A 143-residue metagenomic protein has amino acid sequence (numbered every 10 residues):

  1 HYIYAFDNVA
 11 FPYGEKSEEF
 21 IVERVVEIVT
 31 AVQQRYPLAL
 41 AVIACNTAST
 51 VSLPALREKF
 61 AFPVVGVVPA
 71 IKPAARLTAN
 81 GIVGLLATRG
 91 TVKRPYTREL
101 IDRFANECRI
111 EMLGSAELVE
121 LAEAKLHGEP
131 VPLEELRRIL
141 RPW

Functional and structural regions predicted by a protein language model:
H1-W143: Non-catalytic structural scaffold of enzyme domains
